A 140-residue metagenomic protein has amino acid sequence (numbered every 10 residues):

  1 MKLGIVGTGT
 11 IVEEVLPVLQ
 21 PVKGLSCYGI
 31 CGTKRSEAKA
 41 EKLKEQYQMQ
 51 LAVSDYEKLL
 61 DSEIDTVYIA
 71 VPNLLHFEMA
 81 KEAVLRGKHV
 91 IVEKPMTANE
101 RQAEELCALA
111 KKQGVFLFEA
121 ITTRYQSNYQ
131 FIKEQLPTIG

Functional and structural regions predicted by a protein language model:
M1-Q46: N-terminal Rossmann-like dinucleotide-binding module
K2-G4, S26, E63-D65, K88-H89 (+1 more regions): Structural signature of beta-strand start/N-cap positions in the alpha/beta core of ABC transporter nucleotide-binding
G7-V15, L59-V67, V115: A broad helix-preferring feature
E14, K42, K58, T66 (+4 more regions): Alpha-helical elements of Rossmann-like donor-binding domains used by nucleotide-donor carbohydrate transfer enzymes
G24-C27, Q48, E63, G140: Short loop/turn motifs at secondary-structure junctions
S36, Y47-L109: Beta-loop-alpha module in the N-terminal Rossmann-like domain of NAD(P)-dependent dehydrogenases, especially those
T97-G140: A contiguous active-site-proximal alpha/beta segment in oxidoreductase catalytic domains
